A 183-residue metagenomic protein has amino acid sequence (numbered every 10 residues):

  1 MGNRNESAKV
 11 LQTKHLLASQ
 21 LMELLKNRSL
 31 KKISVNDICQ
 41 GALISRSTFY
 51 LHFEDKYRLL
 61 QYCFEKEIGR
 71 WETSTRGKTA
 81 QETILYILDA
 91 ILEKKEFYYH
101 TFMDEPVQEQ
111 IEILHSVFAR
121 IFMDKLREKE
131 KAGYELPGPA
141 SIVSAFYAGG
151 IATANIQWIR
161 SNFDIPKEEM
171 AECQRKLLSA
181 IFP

Functional and structural regions predicted by a protein language model:
M1-V10, F182: N-terminal intrinsically disordered/low-complexity leader segments
E6, T13-L16, P139: N-terminal positioning helix adjacent to the helix-turn-helix/winged-helix DNA-binding module
L11-M22, K26, K31-V35, Q40-L43 (+4 more regions): An amphipathic alpha-helix adjacent to DNA-recognition modules
K26-R28, Y134-E135, S179: Cytosolic nucleotide-binding catalytic cores of signal-transduction proteins
K66-R70, K94, Y98, I121-K129 (+1 more regions): A short secondary-structure junction motif
E93, A145-T153, E172-S179: An amphipathic alpha-helical interaction segment
V107-A132, G138-A152: Amphipathic alpha-helical packing segments from all-alpha helical-bundle domains
Q157-P183: C-terminal peripheral helix-coil segments that are non-catalytic and often amphipathic
